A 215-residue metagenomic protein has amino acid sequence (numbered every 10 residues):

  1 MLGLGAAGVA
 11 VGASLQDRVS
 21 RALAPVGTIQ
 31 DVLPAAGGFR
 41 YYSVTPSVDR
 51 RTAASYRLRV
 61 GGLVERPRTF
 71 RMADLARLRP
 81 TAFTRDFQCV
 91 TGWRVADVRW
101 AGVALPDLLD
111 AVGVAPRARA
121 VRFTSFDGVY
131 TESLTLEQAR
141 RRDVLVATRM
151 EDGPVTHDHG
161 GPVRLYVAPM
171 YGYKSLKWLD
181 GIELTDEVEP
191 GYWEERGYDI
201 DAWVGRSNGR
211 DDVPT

Functional and structural regions predicted by a protein language model:
M1-R18: N-terminal export signals
A13-T215: Structured, non-membrane catalytic/scaffold regions adjacent to prosthetic-group chemistry
